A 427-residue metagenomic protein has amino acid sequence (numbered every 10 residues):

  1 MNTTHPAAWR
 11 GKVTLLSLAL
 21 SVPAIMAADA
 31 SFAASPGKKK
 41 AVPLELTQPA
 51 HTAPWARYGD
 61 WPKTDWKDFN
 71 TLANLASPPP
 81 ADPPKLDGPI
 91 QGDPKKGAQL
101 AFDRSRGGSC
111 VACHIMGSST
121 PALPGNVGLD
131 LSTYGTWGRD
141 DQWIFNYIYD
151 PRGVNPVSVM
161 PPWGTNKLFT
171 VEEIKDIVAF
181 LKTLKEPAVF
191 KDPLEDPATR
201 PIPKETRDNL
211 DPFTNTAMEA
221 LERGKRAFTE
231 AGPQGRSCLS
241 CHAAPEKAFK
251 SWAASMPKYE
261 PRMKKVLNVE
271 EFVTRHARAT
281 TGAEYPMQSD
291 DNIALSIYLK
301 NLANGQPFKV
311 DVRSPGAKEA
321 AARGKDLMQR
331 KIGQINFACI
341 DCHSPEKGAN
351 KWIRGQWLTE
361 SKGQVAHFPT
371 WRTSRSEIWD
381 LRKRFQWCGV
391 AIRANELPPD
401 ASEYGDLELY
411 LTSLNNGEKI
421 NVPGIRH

Functional and structural regions predicted by a protein language model:
M1-R10: N-terminal secretory signal peptides that target proteins for export/translocation
R10-S21: Sec-dependent N-terminal signal peptides
L20-P94, Q142, N146-G153, N166 (+7 more regions): Post-cleavage N-terminal segment of exported redox proteins
F69-A76, P89-G117, T199-E205, N209-A244 (+2 more regions): Sequence/structural segment immediately N-terminal to covalent heme-attachment motifs in c-type and related
G107, W137, V154, E186-F190 (+3 more regions): Short sequence/structural segments immediately N-terminal
V111-N146, V159, E219, P233-T274 (+2 more regions): Gly/Gly-Pro-rich "capping" loops immediately C-terminal to redox-active cysteine motifs in periplasmic/lumenal
R226, D326-Q329, A338, K347-K351 (+3 more regions): Long compositionally biased, domain-poor regions of proteins
